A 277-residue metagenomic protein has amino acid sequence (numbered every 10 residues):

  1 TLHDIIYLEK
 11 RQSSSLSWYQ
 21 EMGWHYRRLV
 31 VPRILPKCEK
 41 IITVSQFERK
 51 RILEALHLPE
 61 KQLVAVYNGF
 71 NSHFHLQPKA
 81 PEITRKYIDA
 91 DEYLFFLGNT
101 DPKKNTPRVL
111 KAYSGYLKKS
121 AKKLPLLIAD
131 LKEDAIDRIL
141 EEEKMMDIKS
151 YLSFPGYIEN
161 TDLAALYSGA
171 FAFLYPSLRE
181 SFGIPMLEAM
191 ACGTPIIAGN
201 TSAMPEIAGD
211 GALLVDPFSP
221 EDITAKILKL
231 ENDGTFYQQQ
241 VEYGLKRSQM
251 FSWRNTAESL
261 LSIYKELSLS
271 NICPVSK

Functional and structural regions predicted by a protein language model:
T1-K277: Carbohydrate transferase catalytic cores enriched for Leloir-type hexosyltransferases
